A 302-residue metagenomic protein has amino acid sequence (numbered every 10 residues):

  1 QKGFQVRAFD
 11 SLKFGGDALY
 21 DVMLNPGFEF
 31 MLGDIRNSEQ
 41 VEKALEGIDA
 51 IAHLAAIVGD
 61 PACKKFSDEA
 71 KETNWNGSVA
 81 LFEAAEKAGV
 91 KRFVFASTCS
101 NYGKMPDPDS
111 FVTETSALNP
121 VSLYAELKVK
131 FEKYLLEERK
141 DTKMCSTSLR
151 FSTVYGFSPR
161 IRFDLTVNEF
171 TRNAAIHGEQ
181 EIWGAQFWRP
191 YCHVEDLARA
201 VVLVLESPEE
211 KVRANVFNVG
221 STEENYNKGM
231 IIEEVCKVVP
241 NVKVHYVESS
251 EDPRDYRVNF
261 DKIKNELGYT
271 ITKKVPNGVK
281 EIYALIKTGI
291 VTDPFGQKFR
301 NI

Functional and structural regions predicted by a protein language model:
Q1-A50: N-terminal Rossmann/SDR dinucleotide-binding element
H53, V79-L123: Conserved Rossmann-fold NAD(P)-dependent oxidoreductase catalytic core, especially the SDR/UDP-sugar
D60-G77, V112-L118: Short alpha-helical oligomerization interface
D60-P61, F95-D109, L123-V129, E138 (+1 more regions): Conserved catalytic-site region of short-chain dehydrogenase/reductase
C63, A117, S146-R160, E169-C192 (+3 more regions): A conserved pocket-lining segment of Rossmann-fold NAD(P)-dependent short-chain dehydrogenase/reductase
E69-K71, S110, V121-V129, R160-L165 (+2 more regions): Short-chain dehydrogenase/reductase
N119-T147, A175-I176: Active-site Tyr-X1-5-Lys
G178, I182-I302: C-terminal substrate-binding subdomain of Rossmann-fold SDR/epimerase-dehydratase oxidoreductases
